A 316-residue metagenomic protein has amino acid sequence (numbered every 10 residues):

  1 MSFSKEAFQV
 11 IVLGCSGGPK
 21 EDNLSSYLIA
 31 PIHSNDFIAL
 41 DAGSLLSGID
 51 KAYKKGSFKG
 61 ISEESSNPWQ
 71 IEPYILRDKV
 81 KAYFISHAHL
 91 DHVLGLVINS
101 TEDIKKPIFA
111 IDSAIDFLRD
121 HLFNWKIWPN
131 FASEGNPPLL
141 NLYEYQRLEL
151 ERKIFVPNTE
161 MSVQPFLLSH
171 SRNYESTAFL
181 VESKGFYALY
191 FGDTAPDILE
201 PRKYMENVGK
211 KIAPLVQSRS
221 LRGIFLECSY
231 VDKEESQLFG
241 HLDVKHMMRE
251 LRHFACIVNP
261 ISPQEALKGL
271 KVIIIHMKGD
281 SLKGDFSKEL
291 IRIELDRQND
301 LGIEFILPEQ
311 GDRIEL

Functional and structural regions predicted by a protein language model:
S2-D78, E144-Q217, R313-L316: Core dinuclear metal-dependent hydrolase active-site scaffold
L40, S86, Y190-D193, L226 (+1 more regions): Active-site flanking residues adjacent to catalytic metal/cofactor-binding acidic residues
S47-Q70, V93-L96, R119-K126, M205-I212 (+2 more regions): Short, well-ordered amphipathic alpha-helices
E63-E72, W128-R147, H253-L267: Short mixed-charge
E63-I104: Di-metal (Zn2+ and/or Mg2+/Mn2+) metal-binding site signature of metallo-dependent hydrolases with the MBL/beta-CASP
K106-A114, I273-I275: Short internal beta-strands
D112-S176, N299-I314: Metallo-beta-lactamase
D197-E309: Cap/insert and terminal regions of metallo-dependent hydrolase folds
